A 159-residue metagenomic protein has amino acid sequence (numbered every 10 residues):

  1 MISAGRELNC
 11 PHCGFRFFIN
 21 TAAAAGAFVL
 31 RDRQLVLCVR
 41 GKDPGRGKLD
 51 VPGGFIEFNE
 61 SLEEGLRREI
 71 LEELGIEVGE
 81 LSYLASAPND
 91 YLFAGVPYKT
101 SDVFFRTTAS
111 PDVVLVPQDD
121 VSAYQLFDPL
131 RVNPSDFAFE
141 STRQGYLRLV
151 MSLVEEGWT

Functional and structural regions predicted by a protein language model:
M1, E77-S86: A short coil-to-beta-strand element that immediately follows conserved catalytic motifs
M1-A27: Acidic, metal-coordinating catalytic segment for phosphate/diphosphate chemistry, firing primarily on the Nudix
I19-T21, K48, G95-S101, V116-V121: A generic structural micro-feature
V29-L30, L37, T107, L126: Conserved hydrophobic "DFG−1" position in protein kinase catalytic cores
L30-E72: Conserved Nudix-box catalytic region and its N-terminal flanking loop in Nudix hydrolases and closely related
R31, P52-F58, F104-R106, R143-Q144 (+2 more regions): A short Gly-Trp-Pro
A85-V113: Active-site-adjacent beta-strand/loop module that shapes the phosphate/pyrophosphate-binding cleft
V114-T159: Nudix hydrolase/Nudix homology domain
